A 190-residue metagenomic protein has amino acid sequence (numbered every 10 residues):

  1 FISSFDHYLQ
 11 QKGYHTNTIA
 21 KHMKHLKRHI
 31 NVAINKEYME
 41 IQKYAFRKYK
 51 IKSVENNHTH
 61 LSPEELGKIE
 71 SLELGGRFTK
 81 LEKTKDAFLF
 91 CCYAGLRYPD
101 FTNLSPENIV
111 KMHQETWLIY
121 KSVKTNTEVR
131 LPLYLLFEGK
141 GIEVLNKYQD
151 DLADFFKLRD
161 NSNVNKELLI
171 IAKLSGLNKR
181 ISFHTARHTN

Functional and structural regions predicted by a protein language model:
F1-V32: Short, Lys/Arg-enriched alpha-helical recognition elements, typified by the DNA-recognition helix
I2, L26, F101, F183-N190: Short, basic/aromatic-rich helical patch in the C-terminal catalytic core of site-specific tyrosine
T16, A20-H22, M39-Y98, D160: Basic, Lys/Arg- and aromatic-enriched nucleic-acid-binding interface segment
N31-Q42, C91-Q114: Short, charged phosphate-coordinating catalytic segments
R47-K48, A94, N103-V144: Conserved tyrosine-mediated DNA breakage-rejoining catalytic core shared by Y-recombinases
E55, V123-I170: C-terminal catalytic core of Y-nucleophile DNA break-rejoin enzymes
G75-F78, K147-D154, L158, N165-T189: Short, basic (Lys/Arg/His-rich) helix/loop patches that form interaction surfaces in the mid-to-C-terminal regions
L89, Y93, P99-D100, I170 (+1 more regions): C-terminal catalytic core of tyrosine-transesterase DNA break-rejoin enzymes
